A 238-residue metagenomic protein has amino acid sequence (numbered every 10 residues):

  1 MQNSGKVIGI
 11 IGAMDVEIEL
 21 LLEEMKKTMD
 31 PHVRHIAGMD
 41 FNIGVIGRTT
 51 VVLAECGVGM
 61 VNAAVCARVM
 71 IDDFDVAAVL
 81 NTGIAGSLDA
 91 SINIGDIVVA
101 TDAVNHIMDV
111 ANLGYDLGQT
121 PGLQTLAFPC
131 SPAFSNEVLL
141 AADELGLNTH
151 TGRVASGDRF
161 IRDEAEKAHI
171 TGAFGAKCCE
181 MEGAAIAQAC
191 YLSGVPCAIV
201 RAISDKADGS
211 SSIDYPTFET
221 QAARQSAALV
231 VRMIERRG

Functional and structural regions predicted by a protein language model:
S4-I8, H32-G238: Glycine-rich phosphate- or other oxyanion-binding loops that anchor nucleotides, phosphorylated ligands
G5-M29: Short, conserved "active-site rim" segments that organize catalytic pockets and cofactor/ligand binding
